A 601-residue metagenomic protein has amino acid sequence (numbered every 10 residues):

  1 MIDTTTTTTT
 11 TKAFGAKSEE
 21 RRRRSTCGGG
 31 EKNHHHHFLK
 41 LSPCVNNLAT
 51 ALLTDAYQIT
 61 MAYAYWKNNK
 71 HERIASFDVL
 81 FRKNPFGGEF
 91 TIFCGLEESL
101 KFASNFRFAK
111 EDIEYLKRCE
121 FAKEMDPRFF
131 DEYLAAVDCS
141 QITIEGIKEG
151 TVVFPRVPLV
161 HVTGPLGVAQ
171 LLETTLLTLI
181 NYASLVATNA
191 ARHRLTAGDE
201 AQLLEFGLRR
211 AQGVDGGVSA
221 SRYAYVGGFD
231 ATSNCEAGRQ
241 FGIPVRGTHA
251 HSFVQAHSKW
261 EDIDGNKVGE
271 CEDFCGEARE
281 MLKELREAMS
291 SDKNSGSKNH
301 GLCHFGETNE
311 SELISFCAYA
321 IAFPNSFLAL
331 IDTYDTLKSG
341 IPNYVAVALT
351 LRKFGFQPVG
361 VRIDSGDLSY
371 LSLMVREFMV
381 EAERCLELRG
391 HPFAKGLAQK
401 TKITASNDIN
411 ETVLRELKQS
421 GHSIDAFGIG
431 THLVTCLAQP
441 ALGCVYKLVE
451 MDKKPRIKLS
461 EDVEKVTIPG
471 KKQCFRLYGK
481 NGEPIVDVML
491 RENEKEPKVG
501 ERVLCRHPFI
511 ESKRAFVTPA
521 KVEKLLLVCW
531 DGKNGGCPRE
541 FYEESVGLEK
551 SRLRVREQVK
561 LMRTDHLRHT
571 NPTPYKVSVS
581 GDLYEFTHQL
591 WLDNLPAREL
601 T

Functional and structural regions predicted by a protein language model:
I2-T4, A13-N325, K338, T350-R352 (+4 more regions): Ordered alpha/beta subdomains of enzyme catalytic regions
C139, F378-S406, I424: Short beta-strand/loop segments at the ligand-binding rim of alpha/beta enzyme cores
I147, R209-A211, I403-E411, G430-H432: Glycine-rich beta-to-alpha transition loops that act as phosphate-gripper elements at the mouths of alpha/beta enzyme
H161, A329-Y334, P358-D367, K402-S406 (+2 more regions): Catalytic beta/alpha-barrel core
F323-L328, K353-V359, A394-T401: Short, surface-exposed connector motifs at secondary-structure boundaries
S339, I409-S423: Catalytic cores of alpha/beta
V347, V361, L368-M374, F378 (+3 more regions): Conserved structured catalytic cores and adjacent interaction surfaces of nucleotide-binding/hydrolyzing enzymes
S423-L442: Glycine-rich phosphate-binding active-site loops on the catalytic face of alpha/beta enzymes
